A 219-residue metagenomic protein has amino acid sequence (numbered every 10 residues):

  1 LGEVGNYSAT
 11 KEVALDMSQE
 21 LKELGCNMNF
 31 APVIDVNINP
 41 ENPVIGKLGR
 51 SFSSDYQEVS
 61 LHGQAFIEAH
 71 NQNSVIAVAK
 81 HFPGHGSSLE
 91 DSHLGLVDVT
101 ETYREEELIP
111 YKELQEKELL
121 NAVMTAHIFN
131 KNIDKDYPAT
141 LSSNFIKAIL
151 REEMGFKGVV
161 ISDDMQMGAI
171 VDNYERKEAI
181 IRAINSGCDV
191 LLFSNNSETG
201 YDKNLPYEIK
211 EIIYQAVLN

Functional and structural regions predicted by a protein language model:
L1-G5, G49-S53: A charged helix-plus-loop insertion that forms the helical arch/lid used to bind and gate nucleic-acid substrates
E3-Q19, Q57-L61, Y103-E105: Glycine-rich anion/phosphate-binding loops
A14-P32: Acidic-leg catalytic submotif of subtilisin-like serine proteases
G25, P43-I45, S54-D55: A charged, solvent-exposed segment within the mature domains of Sec-exported extracytoplasmic proteins
P32-I38, P83: Short, solvent-exposed turn/loop segments enriched in Gly/Ser/Thr/Pro and often Arg
V36-G46: Short, conserved phosphate-binding/catalytic loop or strand-edge motifs used in phosphoryl-/nucleotidyl-transfer
I45-G49, E208-I209: Amphipathic, soluble alpha/beta structural segments
E58-N219: Second-shell residues forming the walls of enzyme active-site clefts
